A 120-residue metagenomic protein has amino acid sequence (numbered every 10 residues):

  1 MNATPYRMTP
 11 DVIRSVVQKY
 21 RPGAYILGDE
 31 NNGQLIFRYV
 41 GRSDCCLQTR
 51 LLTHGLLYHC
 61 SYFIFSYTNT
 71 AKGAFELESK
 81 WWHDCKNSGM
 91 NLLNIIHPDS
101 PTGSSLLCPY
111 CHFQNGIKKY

Functional and structural regions predicted by a protein language model:
M1-F37, R42-Y120: Boundary/linker segments flanking structured domains
